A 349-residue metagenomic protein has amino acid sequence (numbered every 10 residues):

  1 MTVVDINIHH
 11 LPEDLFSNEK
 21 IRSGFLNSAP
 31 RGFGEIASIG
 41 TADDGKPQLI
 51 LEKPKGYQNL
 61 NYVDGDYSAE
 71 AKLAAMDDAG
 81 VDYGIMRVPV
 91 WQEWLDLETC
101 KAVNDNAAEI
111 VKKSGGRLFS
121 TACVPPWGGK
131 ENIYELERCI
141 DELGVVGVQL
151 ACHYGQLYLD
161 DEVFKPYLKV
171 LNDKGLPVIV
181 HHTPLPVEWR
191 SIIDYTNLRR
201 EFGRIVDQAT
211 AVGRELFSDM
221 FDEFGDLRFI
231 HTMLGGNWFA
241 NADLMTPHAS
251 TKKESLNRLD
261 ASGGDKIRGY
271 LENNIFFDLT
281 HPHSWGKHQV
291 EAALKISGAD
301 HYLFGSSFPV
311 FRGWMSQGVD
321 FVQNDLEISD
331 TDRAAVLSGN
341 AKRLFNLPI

Functional and structural regions predicted by a protein language model:
T2-Y83, Y134-E137, L227, H288-L303 (+1 more regions): Mid-to-C-terminal alpha-helical segments outside catalytic/metal-binding sites
N7, M76, A107, S120 (+9 more regions): Divalent metal-coordination and catalytic microenvironments
K53-D64, A71-L95, R117-P125, V146-H153: Divalent metal-dependent hydrolysis catalytic cores, especially in the metallo-beta-lactamase
D64-A71, T99-N106, E131, L159 (+4 more regions): Soluble or luminal CAZymes and related metallo-dependent hydrolases
D66-Y83, L97-R117, G128-L143: Catalytic alpha-helical scaffold of carbohydrate-active enzymes acting on polysaccharides/glycoconjugates
R87-V90, C123, H181-T183, T232-G236 (+1 more regions): Short, well-ordered beta-to-alpha junction loops that form the rim of enzyme active sites and present histidine/acidic
P126-G128, H182-V187, F308-V310: Short glycine-enriched loops at secondary-structure junctions
I140-H301: Catalytic pocket-lining loop regions of alpha/beta-barrel enzymes, especially the amidohydrolase/enolase/GH5 lineages
